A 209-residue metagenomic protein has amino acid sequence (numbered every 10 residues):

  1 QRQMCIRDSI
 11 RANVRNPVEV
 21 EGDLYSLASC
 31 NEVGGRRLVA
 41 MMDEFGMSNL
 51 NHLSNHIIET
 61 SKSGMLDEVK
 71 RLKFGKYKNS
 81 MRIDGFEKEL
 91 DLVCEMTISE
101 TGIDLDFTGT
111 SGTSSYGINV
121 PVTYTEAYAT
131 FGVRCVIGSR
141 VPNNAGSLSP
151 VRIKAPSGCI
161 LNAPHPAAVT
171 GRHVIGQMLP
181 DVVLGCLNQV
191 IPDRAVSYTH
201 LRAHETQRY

Functional and structural regions predicted by a protein language model:
Q1-S9, T199-T206: Conserved small/polar residues in nucleotide/adenosyl-binding loops
Q3, R7-G64: N-terminal leader/propeptide and maturation segments of large enzyme subunits in energy/redox metabolism and hydrolases
V18-D23, A40-H52, F107-V120, N162-V169: Glycine- and acidic
R37-T110: Accessory "access/gating" subregions that flank catalytic or transport cores
E59, L66, T123, V136-R202 (+1 more regions): Helix-loop-helix junctions within predominantly alpha-helical proteins
R71-G75, F86-E87, I98-I103, G112-S114 (+2 more regions): Secondary-structure transition/capping motifs at alpha-helix termini and the adjoining loop/turn into the next element
Y116-V136: Short, non-transmembrane amphipathic alpha-helical segments
